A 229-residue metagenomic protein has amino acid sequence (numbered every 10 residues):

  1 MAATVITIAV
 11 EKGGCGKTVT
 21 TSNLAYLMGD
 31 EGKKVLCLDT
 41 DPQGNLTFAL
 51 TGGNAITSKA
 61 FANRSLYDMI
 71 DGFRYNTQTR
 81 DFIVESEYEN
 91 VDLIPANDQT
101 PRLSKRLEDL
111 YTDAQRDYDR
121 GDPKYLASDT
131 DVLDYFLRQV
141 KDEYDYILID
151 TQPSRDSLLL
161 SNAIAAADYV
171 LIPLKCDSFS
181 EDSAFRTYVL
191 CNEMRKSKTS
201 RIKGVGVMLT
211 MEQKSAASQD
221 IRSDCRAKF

Functional and structural regions predicted by a protein language model:
M1-F229: P-loop NTP-binding core
